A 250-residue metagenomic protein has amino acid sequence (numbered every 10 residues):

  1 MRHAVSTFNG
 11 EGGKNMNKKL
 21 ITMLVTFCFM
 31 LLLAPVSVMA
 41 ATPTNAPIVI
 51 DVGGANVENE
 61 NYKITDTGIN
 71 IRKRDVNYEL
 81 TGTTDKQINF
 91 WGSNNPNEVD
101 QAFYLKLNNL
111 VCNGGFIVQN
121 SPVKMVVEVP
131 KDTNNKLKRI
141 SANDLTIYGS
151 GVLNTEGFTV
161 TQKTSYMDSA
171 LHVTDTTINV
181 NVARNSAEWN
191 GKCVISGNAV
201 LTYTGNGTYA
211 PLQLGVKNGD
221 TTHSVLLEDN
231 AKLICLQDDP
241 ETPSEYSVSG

Functional and structural regions predicted by a protein language model:
M1-N15: Short, Lys/Arg-enriched N-terminal segments with co-localized hydrophobic residues within the first ~10-30 amino acids
M1-R2, L31, P35-V38, S196 (+1 more regions): Short, intrinsically disordered, low-complexity terminal segments
N9, V25-T26, G191: Enrichment for repetitive, rod-forming helical segments
G10, F29-L31, V160: Generic detector of N-terminal low-structure segments
K19-M39: Sec-dependent N-terminal signal peptides of Gram-positive bacterial secreted proteins and lipoproteins
A41-G250: A composition-driven surface/loop motif
